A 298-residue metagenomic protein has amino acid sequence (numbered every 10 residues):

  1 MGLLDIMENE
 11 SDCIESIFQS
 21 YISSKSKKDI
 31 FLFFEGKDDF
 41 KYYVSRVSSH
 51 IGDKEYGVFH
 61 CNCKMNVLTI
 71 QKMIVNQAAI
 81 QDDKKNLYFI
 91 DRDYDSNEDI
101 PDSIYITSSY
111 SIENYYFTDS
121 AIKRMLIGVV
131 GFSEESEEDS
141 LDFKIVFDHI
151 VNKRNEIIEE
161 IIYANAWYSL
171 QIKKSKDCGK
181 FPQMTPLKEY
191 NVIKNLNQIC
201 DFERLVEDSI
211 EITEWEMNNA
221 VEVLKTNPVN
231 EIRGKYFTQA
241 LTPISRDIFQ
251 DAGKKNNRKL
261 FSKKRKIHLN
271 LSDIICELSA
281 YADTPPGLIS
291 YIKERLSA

Functional and structural regions predicted by a protein language model:
M1-A298: Acidic, divalent-metal-binding catalytic cores of TOPRIM and closely related two-metal-ion phosphodiester/pyrophosphate
